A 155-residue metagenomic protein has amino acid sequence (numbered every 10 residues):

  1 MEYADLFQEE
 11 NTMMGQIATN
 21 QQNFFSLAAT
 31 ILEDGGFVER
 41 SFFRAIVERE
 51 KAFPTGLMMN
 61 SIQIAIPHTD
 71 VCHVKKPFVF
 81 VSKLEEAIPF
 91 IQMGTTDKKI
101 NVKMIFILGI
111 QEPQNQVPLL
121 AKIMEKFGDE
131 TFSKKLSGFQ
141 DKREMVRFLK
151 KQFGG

Functional and structural regions predicted by a protein language model:
M1-G155: Cytosolic covalent-transfer regions centered on His/Cys nucleophiles that carry phosphoryl or persulfide groups
